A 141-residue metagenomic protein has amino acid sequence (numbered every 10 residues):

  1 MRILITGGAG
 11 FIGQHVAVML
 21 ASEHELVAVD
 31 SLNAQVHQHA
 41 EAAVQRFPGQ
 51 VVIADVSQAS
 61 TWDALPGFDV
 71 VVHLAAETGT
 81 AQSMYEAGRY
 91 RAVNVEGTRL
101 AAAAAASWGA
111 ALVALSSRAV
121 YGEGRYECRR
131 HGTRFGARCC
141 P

Functional and structural regions predicted by a protein language model:
M1-P141: N-terminal Rossmann-like NAD(P)+-binding domain of SDR-like oxidoreductases, especially those catalyzing
